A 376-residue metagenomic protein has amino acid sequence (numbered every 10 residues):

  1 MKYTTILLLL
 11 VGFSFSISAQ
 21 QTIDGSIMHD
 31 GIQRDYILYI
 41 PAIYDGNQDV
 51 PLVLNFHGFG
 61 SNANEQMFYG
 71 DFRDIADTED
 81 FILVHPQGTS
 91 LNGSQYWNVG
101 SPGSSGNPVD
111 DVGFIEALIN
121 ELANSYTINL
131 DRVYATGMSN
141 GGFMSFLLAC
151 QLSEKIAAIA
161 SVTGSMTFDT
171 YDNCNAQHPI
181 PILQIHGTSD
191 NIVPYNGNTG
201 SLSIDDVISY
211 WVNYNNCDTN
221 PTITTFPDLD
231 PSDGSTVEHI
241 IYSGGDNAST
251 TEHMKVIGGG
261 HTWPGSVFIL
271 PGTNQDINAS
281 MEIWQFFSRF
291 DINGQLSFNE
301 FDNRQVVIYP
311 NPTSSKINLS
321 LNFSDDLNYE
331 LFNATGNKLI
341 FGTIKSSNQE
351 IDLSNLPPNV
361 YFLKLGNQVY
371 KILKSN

Functional and structural regions predicted by a protein language model:
T4-F13: Sec-dependent N-terminal signal peptides
I17-L52, T78, I82, N107 (+9 more regions): A domain-start/cap signature at the N-terminus of enzymes
I23, I27-I37, I43, N47-Y134 (+4 more regions): Serine-hydrolase catalytic machinery in alpha/beta-hydrolase-like enzymes
L54-G58, T163, H186-G187, I257: The conserved beta1-alpha1 loop
G88, T188-N191, G258-G260: Acidic beta-to-alpha connecting loop that harbors the catalytic carboxylate
A157-S235, I241-N247: The feature captures the conserved acid-bearing segment of alpha/beta-hydrolase catalytic domains
V212-F298: Alpha/beta-hydrolase-fold serine-hydrolase catalytic core, especially in secreted/extracellular enzymes
N299-N376: C-terminal outer-membrane/trafficking sorting elements
